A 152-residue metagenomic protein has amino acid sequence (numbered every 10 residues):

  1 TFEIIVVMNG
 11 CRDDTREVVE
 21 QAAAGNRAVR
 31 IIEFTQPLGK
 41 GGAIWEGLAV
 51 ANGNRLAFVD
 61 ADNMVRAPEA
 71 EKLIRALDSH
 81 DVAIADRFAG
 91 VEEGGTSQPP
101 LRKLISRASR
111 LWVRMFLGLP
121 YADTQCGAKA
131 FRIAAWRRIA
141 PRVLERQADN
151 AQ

Functional and structural regions predicted by a protein language model:
F2-I5, R16-V50: Conserved donor nucleotide-binding strand/loop of the catalytic core
V6-M8, D86-R87: A general secondary-structure junction signal
M8-E17, N63: A conserved acidic beta->alpha catalytic loop
F34-V50, R55, A67-R146: Acceptor/aglycone-binding surface of glycosyltransferases and processive sugar-polymer synthases
A148-Q152: Acidic donor-binding loop at a coil-to-helix junction in glycosyltransferase catalytic cores that engages
